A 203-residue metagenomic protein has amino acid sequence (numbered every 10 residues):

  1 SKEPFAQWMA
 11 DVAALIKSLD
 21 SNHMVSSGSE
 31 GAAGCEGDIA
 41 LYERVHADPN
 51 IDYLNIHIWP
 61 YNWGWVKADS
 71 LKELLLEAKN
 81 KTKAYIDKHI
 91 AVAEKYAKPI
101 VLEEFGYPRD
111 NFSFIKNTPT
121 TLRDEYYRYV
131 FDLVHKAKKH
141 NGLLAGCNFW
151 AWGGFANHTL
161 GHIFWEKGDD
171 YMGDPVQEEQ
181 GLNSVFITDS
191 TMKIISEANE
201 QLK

Functional and structural regions predicted by a protein language model:
S1-K2, A145: Active-site groove signature of glycoside hydrolases
E3-S113: Glycoside hydrolase catalytic-domain groove-lining segments
V45-N50, F112-K203: Aromatic-rich peripheral "rim/lid" segments of glycoside hydrolase catalytic domains that contact and position glycan
